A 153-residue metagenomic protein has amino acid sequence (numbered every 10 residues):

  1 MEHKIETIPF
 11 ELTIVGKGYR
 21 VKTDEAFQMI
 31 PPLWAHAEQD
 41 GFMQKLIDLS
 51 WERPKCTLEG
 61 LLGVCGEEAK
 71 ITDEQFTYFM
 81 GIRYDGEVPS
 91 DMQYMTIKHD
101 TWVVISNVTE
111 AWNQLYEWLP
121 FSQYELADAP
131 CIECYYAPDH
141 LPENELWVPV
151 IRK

Functional and structural regions predicted by a protein language model:
M1-K153: A solvent-exposed interaction/effector surface
